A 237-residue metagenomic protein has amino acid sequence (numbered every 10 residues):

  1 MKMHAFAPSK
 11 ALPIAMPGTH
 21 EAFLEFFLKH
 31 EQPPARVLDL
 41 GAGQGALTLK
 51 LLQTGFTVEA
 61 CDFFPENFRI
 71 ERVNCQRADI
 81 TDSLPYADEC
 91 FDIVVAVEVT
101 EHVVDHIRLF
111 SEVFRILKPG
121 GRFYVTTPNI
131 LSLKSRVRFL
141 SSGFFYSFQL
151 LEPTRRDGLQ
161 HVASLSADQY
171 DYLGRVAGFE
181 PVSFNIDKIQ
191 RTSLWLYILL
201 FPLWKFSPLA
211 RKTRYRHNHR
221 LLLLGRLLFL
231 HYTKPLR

Functional and structural regions predicted by a protein language model:
K2-A22, F26, A46, K50 (+4 more regions): S-adenosyl-L-methionine-dependent methyltransferase catalytic module, highlighting the catalytic core
F26-Q32, L84: Glycine-rich helix-loop-beta junction characteristic of Rossmann-like nucleotide cofactor-binding loops
P34-G43: Conserved class I S-adenosyl-L-methionine
R36, T57, C90-D92, R122: Structural signature of beta-strand start/N-cap positions in the alpha/beta core of ABC transporter nucleotide-binding
Q44-D82: Class I SAM-dependent methyltransferase SAM/SAH-binding core
T81-V94: A short acidic, Gly/Pro-enriched loop at the edge of an enzyme's catalytic core that lines a small-molecule cofactor
V95-V104: A short SAM/SAH-binding and catalytic strip from SAM-dependent methyltransferases
